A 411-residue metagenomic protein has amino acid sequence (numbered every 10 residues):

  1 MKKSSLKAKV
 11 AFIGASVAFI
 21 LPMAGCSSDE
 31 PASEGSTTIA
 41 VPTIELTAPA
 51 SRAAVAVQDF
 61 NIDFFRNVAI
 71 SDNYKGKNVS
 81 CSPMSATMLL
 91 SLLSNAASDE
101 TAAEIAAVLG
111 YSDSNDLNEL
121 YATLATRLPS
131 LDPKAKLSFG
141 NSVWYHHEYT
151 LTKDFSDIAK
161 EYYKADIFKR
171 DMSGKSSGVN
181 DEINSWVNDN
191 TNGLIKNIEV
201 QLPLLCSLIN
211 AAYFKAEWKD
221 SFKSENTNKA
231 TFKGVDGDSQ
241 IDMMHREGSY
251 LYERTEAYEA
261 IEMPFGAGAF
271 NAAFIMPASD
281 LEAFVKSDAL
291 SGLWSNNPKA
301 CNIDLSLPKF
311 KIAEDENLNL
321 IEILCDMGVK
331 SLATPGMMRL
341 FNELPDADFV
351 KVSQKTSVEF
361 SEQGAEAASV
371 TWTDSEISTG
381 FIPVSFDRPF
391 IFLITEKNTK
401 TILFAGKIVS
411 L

Functional and structural regions predicted by a protein language model:
M1-A24: Sec-dependent bacterial lipoprotein signal peptides
V10-I13, T37-T38, N296, E343-D346 (+6 more regions): Non-catalytic interaction/Regulatory regions outside core domains
I20, A24-M172: Detector for small/aliphatic-rich hydrophobic stretches
G76, L120-M276, A300-T379: Non-catalytic, conformational "gating/processing" segments within enzyme and secreted inhibitor domains
N78-A102, E262, F381-L411: Feature captures eukaryotic membrane-trafficking machinery centered on endolysosomal pathways and lysosome-related
D99-I105, S207, E282-F284, E314-E316 (+2 more regions): Extracytoplasmic/secreted cell-surface and envelope-processing proteins
P277-K299: Internal alpha/beta scaffold segment
D288-L290, D374-S375, V409: Short, solvent-exposed amphipathic alpha-helical segments in soluble enzyme and RNA/protein-processing domains
